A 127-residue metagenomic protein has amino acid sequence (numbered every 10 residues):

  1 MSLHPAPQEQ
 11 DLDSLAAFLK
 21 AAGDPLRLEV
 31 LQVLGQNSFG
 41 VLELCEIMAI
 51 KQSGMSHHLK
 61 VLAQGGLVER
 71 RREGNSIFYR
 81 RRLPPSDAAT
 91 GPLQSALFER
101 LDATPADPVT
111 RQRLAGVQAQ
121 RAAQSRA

Functional and structural regions predicted by a protein language model:
M1-Q10, L83-A127: Amphipathic alpha-helical dimerization/coiled-coil segments that flank or bridge DNA-binding/regulatory modules
Q10-G54, S76-S86: N-terminal helix-turn-helix DNA-binding core of bacterial DNA-binding proteins
E46, A63-Q64: Alpha-helical residues within the helix-turn-helix
H58: Residues within the DNA-recognition helix of helix-turn-helix
